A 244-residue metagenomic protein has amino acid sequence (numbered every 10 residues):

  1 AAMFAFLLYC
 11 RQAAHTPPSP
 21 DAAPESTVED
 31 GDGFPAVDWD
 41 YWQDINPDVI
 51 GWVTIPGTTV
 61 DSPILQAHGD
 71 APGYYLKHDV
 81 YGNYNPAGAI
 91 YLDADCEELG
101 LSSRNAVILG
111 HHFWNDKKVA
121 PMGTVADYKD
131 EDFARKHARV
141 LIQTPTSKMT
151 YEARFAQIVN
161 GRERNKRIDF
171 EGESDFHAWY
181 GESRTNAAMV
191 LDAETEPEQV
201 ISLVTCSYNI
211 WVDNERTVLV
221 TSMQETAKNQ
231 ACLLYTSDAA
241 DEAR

Functional and structural regions predicted by a protein language model:
A1-E25: Gram-positive cell-envelope targeting signals
G31-V49, A71-C96, K118-D130, R135-A138 (+2 more regions): N-terminal post-signal-peptidase region of extra-cytosolic proteins
V49-G51, T58-V60, S102-A106, K136-A138 (+3 more regions): Envelope-exposed proteins and targeting segments
I55-T59, Q66-H68, V80, A94-C96 (+5 more regions): A mature extracytoplasmic/lumenal domain signature
I90-N165: Mid-length scaffold segments of soluble, non-membrane domains
H177-L191: Acidic, glycine-rich flexible loop segments
M189-R216: Short, active-site-adjacent segments that bind or coordinate small-molecule cofactors and metal centers
Y235-A240: Conserved small/polar residues in nucleotide/adenosyl-binding loops
